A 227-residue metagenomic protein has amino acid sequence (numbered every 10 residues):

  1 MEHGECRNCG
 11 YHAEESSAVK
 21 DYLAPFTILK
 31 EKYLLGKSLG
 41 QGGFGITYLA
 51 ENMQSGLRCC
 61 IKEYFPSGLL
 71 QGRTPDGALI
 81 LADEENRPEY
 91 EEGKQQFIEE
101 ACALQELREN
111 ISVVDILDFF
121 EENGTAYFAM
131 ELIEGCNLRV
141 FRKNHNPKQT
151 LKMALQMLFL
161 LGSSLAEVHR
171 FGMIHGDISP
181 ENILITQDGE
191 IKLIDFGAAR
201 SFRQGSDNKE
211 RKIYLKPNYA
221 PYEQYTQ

Functional and structural regions predicted by a protein language model:
P75-E106: AlphaC helix of the eukaryotic protein kinase fold
F119: Activation-segment/catalytic-loop signature of the eukaryotic protein kinase fold
N123-N137: Conserved short submotifs of the Hanks-type protein kinase catalytic core that shape the nucleotide-binding pocket
L138-Q149: AlphaC helix of the protein kinase catalytic domain
M157-L158: Activation segment signature within eukaryotic-like protein kinase domains
G162-M173: Protein kinase catalytic-loop region centered on the HRD/HxD motif
K209-Q224: Conserved activation segment of eukaryotic-like protein kinases, specifically the C-terminal portion of the activation
